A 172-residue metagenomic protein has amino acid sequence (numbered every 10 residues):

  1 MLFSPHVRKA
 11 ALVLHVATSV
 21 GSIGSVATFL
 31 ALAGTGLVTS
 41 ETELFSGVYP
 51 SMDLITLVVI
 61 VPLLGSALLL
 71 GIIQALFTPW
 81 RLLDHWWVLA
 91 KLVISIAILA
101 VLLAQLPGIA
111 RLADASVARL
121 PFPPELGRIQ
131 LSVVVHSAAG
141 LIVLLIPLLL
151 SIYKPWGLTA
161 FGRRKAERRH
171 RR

Functional and structural regions predicted by a protein language model:
M1-R172: Polytopic transmembrane helical bundles with strong interfacial aromatic enrichment
